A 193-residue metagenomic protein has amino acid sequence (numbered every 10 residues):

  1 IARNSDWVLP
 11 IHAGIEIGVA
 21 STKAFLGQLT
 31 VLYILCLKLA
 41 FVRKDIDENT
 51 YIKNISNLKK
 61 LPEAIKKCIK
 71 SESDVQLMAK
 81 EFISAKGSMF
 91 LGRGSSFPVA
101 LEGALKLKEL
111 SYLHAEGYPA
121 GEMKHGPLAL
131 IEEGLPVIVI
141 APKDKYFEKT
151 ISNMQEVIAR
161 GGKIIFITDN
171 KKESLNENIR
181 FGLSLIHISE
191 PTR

Functional and structural regions predicted by a protein language model:
I1-A2, S96-E102, Y146-I151: Short glycine/serine/threonine-rich phosphate/pyrophosphate-binding segments that cradle anionic phosphate groups
A2, V157-I158: Anion (oxyanion) recognition and catalysis
S5-P10, S174-L185: Active-site regions of enzymes building and remodeling cell-envelope glycoconjugates
S5-P136: Active-site phosphate/pyrophosphate-binding segments
A79, M154-Q155: Substrate-binding/catalytic subdomain of NAD(P)-dependent oxidoreductase enzymes
E116-A141, T150, A159-K171: Generic long, charged, amphipathic alpha-helical segments
S184-R193: Residue-level detector of conserved catalytic or cofactor/ligand-binding positions in enzyme active sites
